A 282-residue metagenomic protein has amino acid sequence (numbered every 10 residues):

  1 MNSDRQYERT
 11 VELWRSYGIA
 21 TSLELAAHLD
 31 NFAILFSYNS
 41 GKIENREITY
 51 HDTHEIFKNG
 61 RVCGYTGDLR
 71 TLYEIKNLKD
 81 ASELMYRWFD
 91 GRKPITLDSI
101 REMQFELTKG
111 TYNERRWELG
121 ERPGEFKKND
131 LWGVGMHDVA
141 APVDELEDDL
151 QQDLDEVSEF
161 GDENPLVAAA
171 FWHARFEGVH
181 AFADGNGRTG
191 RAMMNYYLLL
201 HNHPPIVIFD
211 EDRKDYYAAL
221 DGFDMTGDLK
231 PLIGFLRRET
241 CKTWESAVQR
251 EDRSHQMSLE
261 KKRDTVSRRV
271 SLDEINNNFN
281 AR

Functional and structural regions predicted by a protein language model:
M1-R282: FIC/Doc superfamily catalytic core
